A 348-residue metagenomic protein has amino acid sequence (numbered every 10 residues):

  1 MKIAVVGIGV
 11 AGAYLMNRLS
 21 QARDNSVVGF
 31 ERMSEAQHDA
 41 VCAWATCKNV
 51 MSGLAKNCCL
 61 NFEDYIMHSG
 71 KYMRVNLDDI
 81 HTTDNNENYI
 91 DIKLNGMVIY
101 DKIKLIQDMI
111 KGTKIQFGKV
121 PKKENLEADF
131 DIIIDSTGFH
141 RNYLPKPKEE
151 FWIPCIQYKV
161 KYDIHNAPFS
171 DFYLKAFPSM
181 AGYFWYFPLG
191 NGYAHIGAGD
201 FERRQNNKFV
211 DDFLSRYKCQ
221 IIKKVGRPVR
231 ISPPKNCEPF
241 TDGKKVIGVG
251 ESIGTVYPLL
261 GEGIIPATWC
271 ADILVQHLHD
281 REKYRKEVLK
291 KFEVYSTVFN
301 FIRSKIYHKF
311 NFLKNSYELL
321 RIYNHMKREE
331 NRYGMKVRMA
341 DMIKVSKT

Functional and structural regions predicted by a protein language model:
A4-I8, N17-V41: Glycine-rich FAD pyrophosphate-binding loop
I8, Q107-I221, V225, C237-E238 (+1 more regions): Predominantly flavin-linked oxidoreductase catalytic cores and closely associated redox partners
G12-A13: N-terminal Rossmann-fold NAD(P) dinucleotide-binding loop
M33-A55: Conserved N-terminal glycine-rich FAD pyrophosphate-binding loop of Rossmann-like flavoproteins
N49-P145, E149-K159: Conserved N-terminal helical subregion
E202-E282: FAD/FMN-dependent oxidoreductases across multiple families
I221, Q276-F312: Active-site-proximal substrate-binding core of FAD-dependent oxidoreductases
Y307-T348: C-terminal auxiliary extensions adjacent to catalytic cores
